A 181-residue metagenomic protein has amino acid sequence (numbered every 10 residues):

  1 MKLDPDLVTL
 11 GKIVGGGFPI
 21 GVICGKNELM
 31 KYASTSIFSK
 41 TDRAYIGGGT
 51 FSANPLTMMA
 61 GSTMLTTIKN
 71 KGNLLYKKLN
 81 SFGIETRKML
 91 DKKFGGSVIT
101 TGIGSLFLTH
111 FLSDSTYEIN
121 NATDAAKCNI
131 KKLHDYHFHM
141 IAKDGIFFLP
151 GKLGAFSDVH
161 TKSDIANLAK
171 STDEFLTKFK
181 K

Functional and structural regions predicted by a protein language model:
M1-K181: Conserved N-terminal phosphate-binding loop of PLP-dependent enzymes in the Aspartate aminotransferase
